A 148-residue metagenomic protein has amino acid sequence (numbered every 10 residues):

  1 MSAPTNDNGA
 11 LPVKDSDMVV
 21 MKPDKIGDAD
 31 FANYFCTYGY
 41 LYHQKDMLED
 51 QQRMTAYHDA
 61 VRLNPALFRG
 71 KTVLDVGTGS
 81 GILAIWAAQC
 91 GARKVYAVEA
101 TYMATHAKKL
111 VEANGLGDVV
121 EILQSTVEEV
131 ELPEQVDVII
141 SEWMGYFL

Functional and structural regions predicted by a protein language model:
M1-K45, P65: Intrinsically disordered, low-complexity glycine/charged-rich regulatory or linker segments that flank or connect
Q52-K71: Conserved alpha-helix/loop element of class I SAM-dependent methyltransferases that forms part of the SAM/SAH-binding
K71-G77: Conserved class I S-adenosyl-L-methionine
S80-R93: Conserved SAM-binding loop of SAM-dependent methyltransferases across substrates and taxa, primarily the Class I
K94-E99: Conserved SAM-binding motif I beta-strand of class I
Y102-H106: Conserved short alpha-helix immediately C-terminal to the canonical SAM/SAH-binding motif I of Rossmann-like
A107-P133: S-adenosyl-L-methionine
D137-L148: A short SAM/SAH-binding and catalytic strip from SAM-dependent methyltransferases
